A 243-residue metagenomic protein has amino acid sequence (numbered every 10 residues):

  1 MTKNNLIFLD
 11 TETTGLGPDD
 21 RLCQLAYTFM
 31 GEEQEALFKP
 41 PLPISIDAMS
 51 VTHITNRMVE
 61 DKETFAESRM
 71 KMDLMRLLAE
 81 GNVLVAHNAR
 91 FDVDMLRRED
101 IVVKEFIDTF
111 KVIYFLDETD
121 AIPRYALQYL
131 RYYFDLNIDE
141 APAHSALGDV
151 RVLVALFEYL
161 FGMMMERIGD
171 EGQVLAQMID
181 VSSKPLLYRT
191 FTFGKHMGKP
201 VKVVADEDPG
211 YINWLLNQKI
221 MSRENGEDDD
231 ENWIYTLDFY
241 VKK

Functional and structural regions predicted by a protein language model:
M1-E105, T119-H144: Conserved non-catalytic scaffold segment of RNase H-like nuclease domains
V83-R90, D94-M95, E99, Y125-T190: Acidic, Mg2+-coordinating catalytic module of metal-dependent nucleases/exonucleases that use a two-metal-ion mechanism
E105-L116: A short, structured active-site edge motif that brings together acidic residues
Y159-K243: Acidic two-metal-ion nuclease catalytic site recognized across multiple nuclease folds, prominently DnaQ/RNase D-T
